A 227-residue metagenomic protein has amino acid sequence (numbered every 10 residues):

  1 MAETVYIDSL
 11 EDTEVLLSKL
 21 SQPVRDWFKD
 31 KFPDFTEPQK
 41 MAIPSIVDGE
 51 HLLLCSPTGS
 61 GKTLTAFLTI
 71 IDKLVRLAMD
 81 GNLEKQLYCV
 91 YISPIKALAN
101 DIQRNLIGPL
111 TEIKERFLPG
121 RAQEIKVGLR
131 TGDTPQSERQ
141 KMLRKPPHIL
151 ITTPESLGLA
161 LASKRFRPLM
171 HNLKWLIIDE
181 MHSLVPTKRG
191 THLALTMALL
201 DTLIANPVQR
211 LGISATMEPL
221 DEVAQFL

Functional and structural regions predicted by a protein language model:
M1-M41: N-terminal intrinsically disordered, low-complexity tails of helicases
R25, F32-L227: Conserved P-loop/Walker A NTP-binding site and adjacent catalytic elements of P-loop NTPases
